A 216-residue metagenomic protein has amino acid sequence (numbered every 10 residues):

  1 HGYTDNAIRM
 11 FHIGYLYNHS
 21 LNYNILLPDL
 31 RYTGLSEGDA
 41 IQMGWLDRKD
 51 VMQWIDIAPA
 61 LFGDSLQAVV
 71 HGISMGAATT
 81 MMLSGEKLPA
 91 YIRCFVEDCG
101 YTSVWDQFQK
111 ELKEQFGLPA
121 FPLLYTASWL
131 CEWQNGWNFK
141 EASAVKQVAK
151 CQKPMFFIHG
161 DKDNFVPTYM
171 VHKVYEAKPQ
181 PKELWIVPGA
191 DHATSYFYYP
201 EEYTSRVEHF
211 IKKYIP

Functional and structural regions predicted by a protein language model:
Y3-Y17: The serine-hydrolase catalytic nucleophile loop
I13, A144, K153, P167-E176: Short alpha-helix in the alpha/beta-hydrolase fold that links the catalytic acid
G14-E37: Conserved alpha/beta-hydrolase
I41-F62: Alpha/beta-hydrolase active-site loop
M82-N138: Hydrolase active-site cap/lid region
K150-Q152, F157-H159, D163: Short beta-strand/loop motif that positions the catalytic acidic residue of the alpha/beta-hydrolase fold
Y175-A193, R206: Catalytic histidine neighborhood in serine/cysteine hydrolases with alpha/beta-hydrolase-type architecture
Y198-P216: Catalytic active-site module of serine/aspartate enzymes centered on a nucleophile-bearing elbow/loop
